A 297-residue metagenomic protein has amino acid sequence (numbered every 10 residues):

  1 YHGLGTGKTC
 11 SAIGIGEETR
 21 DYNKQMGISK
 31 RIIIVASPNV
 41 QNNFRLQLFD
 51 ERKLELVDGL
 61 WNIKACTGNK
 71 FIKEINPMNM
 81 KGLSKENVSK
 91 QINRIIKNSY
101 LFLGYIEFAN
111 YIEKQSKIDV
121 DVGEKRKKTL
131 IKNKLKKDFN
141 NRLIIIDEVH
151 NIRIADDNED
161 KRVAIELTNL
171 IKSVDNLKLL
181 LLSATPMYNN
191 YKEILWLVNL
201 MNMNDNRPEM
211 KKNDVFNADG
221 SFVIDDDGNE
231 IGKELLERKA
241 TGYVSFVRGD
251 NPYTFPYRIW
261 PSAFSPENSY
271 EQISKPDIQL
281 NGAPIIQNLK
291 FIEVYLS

Functional and structural regions predicted by a protein language model:
Y1: Conserved pre-motif I regulatory segment
T6-P77, P186-E193: Conserved Walker A/P-loop ATP-binding site and its immediately adjacent core in helicase/helicase-like ATPase domains
G14-G16, L48-L54, S116-V120, E159-R162 (+1 more regions): Short secondary-structure boundary/capping segments
N39-Q41, E107-Y111, N151-R153, M187: Short acidic, S/G/P-rich loop/turn micro-motifs used as interaction or catalytic elements
V40, R45-S99, Y105-I106, Q115-K125: A substrate-engagement module of RecA-like helicase motors
G82-K90, I95-K114, K127-K134, D138-N140 (+3 more regions): Inter-lobe coupling linker of SF2 helicases/translocases
L143-I144: Hydrophobic "anchor" residues on beta-strands that sit immediately upstream of conserved functional sites
D147-E148: Walker B catalytic acidic pair
